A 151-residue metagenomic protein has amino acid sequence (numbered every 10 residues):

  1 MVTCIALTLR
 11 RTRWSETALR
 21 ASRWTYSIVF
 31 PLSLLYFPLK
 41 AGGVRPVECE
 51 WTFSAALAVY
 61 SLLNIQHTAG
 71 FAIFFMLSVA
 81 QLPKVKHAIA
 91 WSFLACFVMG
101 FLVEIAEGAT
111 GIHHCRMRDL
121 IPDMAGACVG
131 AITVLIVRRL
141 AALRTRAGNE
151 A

Functional and structural regions predicted by a protein language model:
M1-L120, M124, C128-A151: Bulky hydrophobic segments
